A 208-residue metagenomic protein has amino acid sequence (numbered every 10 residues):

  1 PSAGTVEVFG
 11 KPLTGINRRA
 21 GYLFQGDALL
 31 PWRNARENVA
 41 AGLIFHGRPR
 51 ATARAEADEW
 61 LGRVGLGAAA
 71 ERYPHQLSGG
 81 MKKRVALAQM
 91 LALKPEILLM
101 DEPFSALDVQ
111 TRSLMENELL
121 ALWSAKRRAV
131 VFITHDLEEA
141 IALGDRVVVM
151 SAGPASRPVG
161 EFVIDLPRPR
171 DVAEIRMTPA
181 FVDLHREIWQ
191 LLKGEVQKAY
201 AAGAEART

Functional and structural regions predicted by a protein language model:
A3-G15: Conserved ABC transporter NBD signature motif
I16, R36, G62, A70-Y73: Signature (C-motif/LSGGQ) region and adjacent switch/coupling loops of ABC-type ATPase nucleotide-binding domains
R33-A41: Short coil-to-helix segment of the ABC ATPase nucleotide-binding domain corresponding to the Q-loop/switch region
A40, I44, A51-A69, A121: Conserved ABC ATPase "signature" region
R72-H75, L93: Conserved signature/switch motifs of ABC ATPase nucleotide-binding domains
L87: Hydrophobic anchor residue at the start of the ABC signature
L98-D101: Catalytic Walker B motif of ABC-type/P-loop ATPase nucleotide-binding domains
